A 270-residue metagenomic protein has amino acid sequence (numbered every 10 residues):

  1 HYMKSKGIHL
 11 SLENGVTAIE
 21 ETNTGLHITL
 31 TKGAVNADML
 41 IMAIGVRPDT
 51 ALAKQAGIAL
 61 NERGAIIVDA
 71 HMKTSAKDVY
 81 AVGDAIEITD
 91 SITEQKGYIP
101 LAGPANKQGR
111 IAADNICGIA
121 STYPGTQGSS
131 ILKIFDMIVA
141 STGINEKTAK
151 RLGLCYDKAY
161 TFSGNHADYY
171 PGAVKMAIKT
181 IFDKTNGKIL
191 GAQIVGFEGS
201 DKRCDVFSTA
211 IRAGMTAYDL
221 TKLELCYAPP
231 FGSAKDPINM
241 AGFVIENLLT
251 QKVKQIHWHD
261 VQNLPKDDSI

Functional and structural regions predicted by a protein language model:
H1-N14, I144-E146: N-terminal glycine-rich dinucleotide-binding loop that anchors FAD/FMN and/or NAD(P) in oxidoreductases
H9-S11, Y80, D157-A159: General small-molecule cofactor/ligand-binding pocket signal
L12-T24: A conserved short coil-to-beta-strand element within the FAD-binding core of flavoproteins
A18, H71, K179-I181: Short, surface-exposed charged micro-motifs
N23, H27, A34-D114, V206 (+1 more regions): FAD-site-proximal beta/loop scaffold in flavoenzymes
A85-E198, P229-S233, P237-S269: Mid-to-C-terminal Rossmann-like scaffold of FAD/NAD(P)H-dependent oxidoreductases
E198-A217: A short, polar/charged loop-to-alpha-helix boundary motif
A217-L223: Catalytic P-loop NTP-binding/switch module of NTPases
